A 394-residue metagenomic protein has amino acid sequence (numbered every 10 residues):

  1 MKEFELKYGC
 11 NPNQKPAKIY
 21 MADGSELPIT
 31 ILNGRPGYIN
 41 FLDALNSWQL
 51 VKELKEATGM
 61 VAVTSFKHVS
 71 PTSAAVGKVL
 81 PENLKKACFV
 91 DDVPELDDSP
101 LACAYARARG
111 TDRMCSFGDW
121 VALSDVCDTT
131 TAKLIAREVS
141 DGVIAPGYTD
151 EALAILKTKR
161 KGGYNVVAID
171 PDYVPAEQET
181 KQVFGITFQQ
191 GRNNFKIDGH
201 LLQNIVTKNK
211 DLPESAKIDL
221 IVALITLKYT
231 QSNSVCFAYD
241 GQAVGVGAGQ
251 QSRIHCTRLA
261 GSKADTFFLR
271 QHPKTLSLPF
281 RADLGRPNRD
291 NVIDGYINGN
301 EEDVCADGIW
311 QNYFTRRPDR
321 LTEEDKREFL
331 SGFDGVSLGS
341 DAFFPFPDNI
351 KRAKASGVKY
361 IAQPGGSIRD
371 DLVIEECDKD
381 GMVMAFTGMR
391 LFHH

Functional and structural regions predicted by a protein language model:
M1-L201, A216-S234: Active-site loops and adjacent core secondary-structure elements that bind or stabilize anionic groups
D23-R35, T111-F117, G191-K210, P287-I309 (+2 more regions): Gly-rich Lys/Arg/Thr-decorated short loops/hinges at beta-loop-alpha junctions or inter-strand turns that position
E53, Y229, T266-R270, A355: Conserved helix-loop functional segments at active or binding sites
A57-S65, V166-I169, S232-Y239, L269-F280 (+1 more regions): Flexible, glycine/charged-enriched surface loops at secondary-structure junctions
S70, C127, Y239-Q242, Q250 (+2 more regions): Active-site-proximal loop/turn and secondary-structure-junction residues that shape catalytic pockets, frequently
T72-M114, V244-F346: Glycine- and Gly-Pro-enriched alpha-helical subdomains that act as flexible, kink-prone "lid/hinge" or packing modules
D119, L123-S124, R137-V167, D172-V174 (+5 more regions): C-terminal binding/interaction regions
E177-L212, L269-N291: Substrate-contacting helices/loops that form the catalytic groove of nucleic-acid and nucleotide-polymer processing
